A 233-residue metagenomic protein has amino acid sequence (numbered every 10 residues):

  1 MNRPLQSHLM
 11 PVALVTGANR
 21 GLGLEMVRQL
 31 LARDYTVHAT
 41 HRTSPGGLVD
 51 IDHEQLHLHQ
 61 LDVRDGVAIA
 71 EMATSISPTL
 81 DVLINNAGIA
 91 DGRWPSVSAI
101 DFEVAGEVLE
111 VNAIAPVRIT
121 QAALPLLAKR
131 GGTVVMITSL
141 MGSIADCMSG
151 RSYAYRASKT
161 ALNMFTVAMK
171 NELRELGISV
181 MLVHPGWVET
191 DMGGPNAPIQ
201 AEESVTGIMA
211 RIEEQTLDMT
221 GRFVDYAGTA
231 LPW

Functional and structural regions predicted by a protein language model:
V15-T16, N85-N86, T133-S139, S179-H184: Structural signature of the Rossmann-like NAD(P)-dependent dehydrogenase/reductase core
N19, G23-Q29: N-terminal Rossmann NAD(P)H-binding glycine-rich loop of SDR-like oxidoreductase domains
R33-L48: Conserved glycine-rich Rossmann-like NAD(P)H-binding loop of the short-chain dehydrogenase/reductase
D52-V67: Rossmann-fold cofactor-recognition segment
R64-T79: Conserved Rossmann-fold cofactor-binding substructure of NAD(P)-dependent oxidoreductases
I89, R93-V108, V117, G131-R174: Catalytic loop of short-chain dehydrogenase/reductase
L182-P185, G194-W233: C-terminal helical subdomain
